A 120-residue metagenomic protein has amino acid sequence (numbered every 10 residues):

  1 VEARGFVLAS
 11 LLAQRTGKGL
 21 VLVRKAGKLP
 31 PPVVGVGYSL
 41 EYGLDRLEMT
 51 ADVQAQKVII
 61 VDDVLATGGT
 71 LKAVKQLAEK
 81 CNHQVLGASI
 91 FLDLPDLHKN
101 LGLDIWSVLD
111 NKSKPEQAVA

Functional and structural regions predicted by a protein language model:
V1-A13: Charged, well-structured alpha/beta interaction segments
A3, K25-G27, D93-L94: Short, ordered loop/turn segments at secondary-structure junctions
V7-A9, L44-M49, K72-L77: A generic local structural motif
G17-I59, E116: Short, glycine/charge-rich flexible loops or terminal/linker lids adjacent to PRPP-binding catalytic cores
Q54, V64-A66, L92-D96: Short acidic/polar capping segments at secondary-structure boundaries
D62-K75: Acidic, divalent-metal-coordinating active-site segment for phosphoryl/phosphodiester hydrolysis, typified by short
K72-A120: PRPP-dependent phosphoribosyltransferase catalytic core
